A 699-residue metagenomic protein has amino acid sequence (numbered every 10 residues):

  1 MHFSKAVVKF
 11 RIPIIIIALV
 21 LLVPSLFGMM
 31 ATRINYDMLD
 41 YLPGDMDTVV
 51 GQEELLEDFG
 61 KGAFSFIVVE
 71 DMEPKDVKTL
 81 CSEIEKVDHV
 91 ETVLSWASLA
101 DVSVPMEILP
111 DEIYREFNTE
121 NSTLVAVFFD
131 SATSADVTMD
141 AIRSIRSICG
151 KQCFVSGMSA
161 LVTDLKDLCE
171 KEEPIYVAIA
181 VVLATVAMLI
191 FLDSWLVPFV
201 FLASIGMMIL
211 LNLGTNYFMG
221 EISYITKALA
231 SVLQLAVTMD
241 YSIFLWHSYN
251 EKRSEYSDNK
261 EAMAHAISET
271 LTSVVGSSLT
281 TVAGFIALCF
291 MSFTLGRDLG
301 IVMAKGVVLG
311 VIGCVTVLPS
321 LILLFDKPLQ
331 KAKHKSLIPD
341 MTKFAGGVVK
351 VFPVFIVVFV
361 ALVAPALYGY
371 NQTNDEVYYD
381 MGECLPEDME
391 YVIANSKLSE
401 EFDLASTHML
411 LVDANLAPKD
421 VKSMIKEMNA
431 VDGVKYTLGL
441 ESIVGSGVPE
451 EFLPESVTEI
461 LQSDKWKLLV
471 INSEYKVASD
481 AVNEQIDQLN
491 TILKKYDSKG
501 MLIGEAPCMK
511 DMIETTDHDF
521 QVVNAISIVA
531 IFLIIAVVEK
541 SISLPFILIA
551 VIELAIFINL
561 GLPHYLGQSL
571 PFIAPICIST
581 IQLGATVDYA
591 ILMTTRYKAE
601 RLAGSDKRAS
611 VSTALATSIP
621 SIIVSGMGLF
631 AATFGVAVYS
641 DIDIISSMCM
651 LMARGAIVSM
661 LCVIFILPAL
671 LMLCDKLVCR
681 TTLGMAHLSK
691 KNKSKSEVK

Functional and structural regions predicted by a protein language model:
M1-I34, T133-E376, V477, K494-K699: Membrane-embedded transmembrane helical bundles of large multi-pass transporters/channels
G44-S65, V69-V162, N371-Y378, G382-L544 (+1 more regions): Structured non-transmembrane domains adjacent to transmembrane bundles in polytopic membrane proteins
